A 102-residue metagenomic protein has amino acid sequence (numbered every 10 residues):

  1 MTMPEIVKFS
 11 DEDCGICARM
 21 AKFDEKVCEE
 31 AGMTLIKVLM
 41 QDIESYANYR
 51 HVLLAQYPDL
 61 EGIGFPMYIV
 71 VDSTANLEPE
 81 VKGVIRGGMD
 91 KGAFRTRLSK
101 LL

Functional and structural regions predicted by a protein language model:
M1-M33: Local sequence-structure signature of Cys/Sec-based thiol-disulfide redox active-site neighborhoods
F9-S10, G32-H51: Thiol-based oxidoreductase modules, predominantly thioredoxin-like and allied folds used for disulfide exchange
G15-V27, M40-N48, A55-I63: Chalcogenol-based redox active-site neighborhoods
F23, V52, A93-R97: Alpha-helical elements of Rossmann-like donor-binding domains used by nucleotide-donor carbohydrate transfer enzymes
H51-L54, N76: Intrinsically disordered, low-complexity Ser/Thr- and acidic-rich flexible linkers and loops, especially at boundaries
I63-L102: Non-catalytic, surface beta->alpha helical segment in thiol-disulfide oxidoreductase systems
